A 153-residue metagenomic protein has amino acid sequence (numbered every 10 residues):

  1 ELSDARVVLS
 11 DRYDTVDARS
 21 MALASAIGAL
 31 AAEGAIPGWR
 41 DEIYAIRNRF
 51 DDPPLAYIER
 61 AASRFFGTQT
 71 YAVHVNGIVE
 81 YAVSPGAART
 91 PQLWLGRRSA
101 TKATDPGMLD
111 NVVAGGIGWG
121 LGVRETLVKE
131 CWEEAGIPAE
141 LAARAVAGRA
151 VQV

Functional and structural regions predicted by a protein language model:
E1-M108, G115-W132, G136-V153: N-terminal leader/linker segments that precede catalytic domains of diphosphate-processing enzymes
